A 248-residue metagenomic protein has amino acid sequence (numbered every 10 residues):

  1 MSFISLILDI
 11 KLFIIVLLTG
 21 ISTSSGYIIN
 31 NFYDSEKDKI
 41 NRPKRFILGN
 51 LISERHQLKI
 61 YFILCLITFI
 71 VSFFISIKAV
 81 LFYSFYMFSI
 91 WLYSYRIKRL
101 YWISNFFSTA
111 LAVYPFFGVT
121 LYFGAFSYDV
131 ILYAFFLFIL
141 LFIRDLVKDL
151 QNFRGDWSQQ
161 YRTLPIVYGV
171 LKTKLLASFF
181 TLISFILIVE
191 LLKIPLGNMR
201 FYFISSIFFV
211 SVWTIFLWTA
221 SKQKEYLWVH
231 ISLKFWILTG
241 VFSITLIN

Functional and structural regions predicted by a protein language model:
M1-N248: Multi-pass alpha-helical membrane architecture of UbiA-family and related isoprenoid/lipid prenyltransferases
